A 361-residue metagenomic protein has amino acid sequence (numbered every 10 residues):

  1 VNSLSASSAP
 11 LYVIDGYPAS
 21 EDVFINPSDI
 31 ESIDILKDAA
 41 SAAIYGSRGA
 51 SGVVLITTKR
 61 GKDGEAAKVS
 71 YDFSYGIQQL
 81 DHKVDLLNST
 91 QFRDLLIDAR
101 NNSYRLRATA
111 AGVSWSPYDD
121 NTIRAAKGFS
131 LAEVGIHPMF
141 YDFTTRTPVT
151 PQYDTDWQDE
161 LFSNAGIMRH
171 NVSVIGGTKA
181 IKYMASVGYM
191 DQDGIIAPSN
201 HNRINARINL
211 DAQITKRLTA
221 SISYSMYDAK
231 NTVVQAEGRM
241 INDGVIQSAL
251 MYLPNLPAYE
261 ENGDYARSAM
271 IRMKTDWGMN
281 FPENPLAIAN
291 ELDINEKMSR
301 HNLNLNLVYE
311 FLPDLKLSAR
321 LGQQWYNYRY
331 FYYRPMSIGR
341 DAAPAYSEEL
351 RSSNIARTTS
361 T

Functional and structural regions predicted by a protein language model:
V1, G49-F73, V172: N-terminal periplasmic accessory domains that precede and gate Gram-negative outer-membrane beta-barrel machines
S3-S5, A19-E21, A39-I44, G61-G64 (+2 more regions): Short beta-strands and strand-coil junctions in structured, solvent-facing domains, enriched
S7-A9, S28-I30, A39, G49-V53 (+2 more regions): Extracytoplasmic
P10, D15-A43: Short acidic/polar hinge/loop motifs at secondary-structure boundaries that mediate gating or recognition
T58, Y71, V172-G176, A206-A212 (+2 more regions): Residues on the lipid-exposed face of transmembrane beta-strands in outer-membrane beta-barrel proteins
D63-Y153, G194-H201, N205-R300, S318-T361: Surface-exposed loop/interface segments of Gram-negative outer-membrane beta-barrel transport/assembly proteins
I167, T178-K179, Q213-T215, T219 (+1 more regions): Outer-membrane beta-barrel channels and translocator barrels
